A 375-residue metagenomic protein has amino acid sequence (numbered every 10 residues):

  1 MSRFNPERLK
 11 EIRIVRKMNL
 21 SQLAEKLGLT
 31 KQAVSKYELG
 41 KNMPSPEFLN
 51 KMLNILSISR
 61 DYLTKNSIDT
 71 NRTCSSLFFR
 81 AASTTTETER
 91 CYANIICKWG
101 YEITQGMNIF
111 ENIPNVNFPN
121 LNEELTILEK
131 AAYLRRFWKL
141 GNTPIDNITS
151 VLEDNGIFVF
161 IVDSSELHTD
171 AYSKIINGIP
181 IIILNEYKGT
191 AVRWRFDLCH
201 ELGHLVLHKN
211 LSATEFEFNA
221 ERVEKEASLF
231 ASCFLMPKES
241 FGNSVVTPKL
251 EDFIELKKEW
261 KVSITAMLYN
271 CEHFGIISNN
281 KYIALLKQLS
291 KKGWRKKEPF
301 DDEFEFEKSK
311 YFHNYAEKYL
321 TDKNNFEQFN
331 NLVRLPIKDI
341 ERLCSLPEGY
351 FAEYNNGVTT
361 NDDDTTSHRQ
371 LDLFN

Functional and structural regions predicted by a protein language model:
M1-N375: Active-site hotspot residues in diverse enzymes, especially metal/ion-binding acidic/histidine motifs
